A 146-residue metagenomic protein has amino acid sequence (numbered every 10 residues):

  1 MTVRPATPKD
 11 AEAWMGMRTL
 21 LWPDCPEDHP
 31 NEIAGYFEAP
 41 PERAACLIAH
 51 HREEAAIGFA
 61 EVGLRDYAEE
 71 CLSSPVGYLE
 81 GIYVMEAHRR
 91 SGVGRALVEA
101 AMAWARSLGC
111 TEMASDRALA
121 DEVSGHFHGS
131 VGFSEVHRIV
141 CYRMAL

Functional and structural regions predicted by a protein language model:
T2-W14: A short beta-loop-alpha structural element at the N-terminal edge of CoA-dependent acyl/N-acetyltransferase catalytic
M15-D28, A68-E70: Helix-loop element at the rim of GNAT/NAT acetyltransferase active sites that forms part of the acceptor-substrate
C25-I48: Active-site rim helix/loop that mediates acceptor-substrate recognition in acyltransferases
I48, A55-L64, Y78, Y83: Conserved beta-strand in the GNAT
S73-E86, V140: Conserved acetyl-CoA binding element of GNAT-fold acetyltransferases
V84, R90-A103, S130: Conserved acetyl-CoA-binding loop-helix of GNAT-fold acetyltransferases
R95, S107, L119-R138: Conserved active-site alpha-helix within GNAT-family acetyltransferase domains
A105-R117: Conserved GNAT acetyl-CoA-binding A-motif
